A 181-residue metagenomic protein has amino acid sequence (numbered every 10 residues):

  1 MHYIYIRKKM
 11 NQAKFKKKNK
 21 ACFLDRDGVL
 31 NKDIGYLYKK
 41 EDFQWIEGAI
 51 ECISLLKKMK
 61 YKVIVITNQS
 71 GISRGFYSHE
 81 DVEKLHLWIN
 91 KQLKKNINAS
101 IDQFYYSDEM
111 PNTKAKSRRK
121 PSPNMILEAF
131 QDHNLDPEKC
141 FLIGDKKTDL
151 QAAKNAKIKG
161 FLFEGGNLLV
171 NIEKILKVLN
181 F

Functional and structural regions predicted by a protein language model:
H2-K62: Active-site neighborhood of HAD-like aspartate-dependent phosphohydrolases
Y3-K17, E80-S100, M110-L142, K146-F181: Asp-based, Mg2+/Mn2+-dependent phosphohydrolase catalytic module
L24-R26, T67, G144-D145: Active-site flanking residues adjacent to catalytic metal/cofactor-binding acidic residues
L30-D33, N68-S70, Y105-S107, L127-F130: A short alpha-helix capping/helix-coil boundary motif
L30-E47, I72, F76-E80, N96-I97 (+1 more regions): Metal-dependent phosphoesterase signature
A49, I53-H86, S100-D108, A153: Substrate-recognition element of Asp-dependent hydrolases with the DxDx(T/V) motif
